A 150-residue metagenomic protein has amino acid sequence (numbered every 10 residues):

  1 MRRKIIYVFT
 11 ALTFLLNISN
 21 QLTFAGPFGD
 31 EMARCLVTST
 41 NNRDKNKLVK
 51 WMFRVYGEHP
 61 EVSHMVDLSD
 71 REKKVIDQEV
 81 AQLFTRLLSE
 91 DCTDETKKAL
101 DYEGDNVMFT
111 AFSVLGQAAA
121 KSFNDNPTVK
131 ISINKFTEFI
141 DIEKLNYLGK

Functional and structural regions predicted by a protein language model:
M1-K4: Positively charged n-region of N-terminal signal peptides that target proteins for export
Y7-N17: Bacterial N-terminal signal peptides
I18-A25: Sec/Tat signal peptide C-region and signal peptidase I cleavage site
A25-K74: N-terminal secretory signal peptides
Y56, P60-V66, D70-K150: Compact alpha-helical subdomains of small soluble proteins
